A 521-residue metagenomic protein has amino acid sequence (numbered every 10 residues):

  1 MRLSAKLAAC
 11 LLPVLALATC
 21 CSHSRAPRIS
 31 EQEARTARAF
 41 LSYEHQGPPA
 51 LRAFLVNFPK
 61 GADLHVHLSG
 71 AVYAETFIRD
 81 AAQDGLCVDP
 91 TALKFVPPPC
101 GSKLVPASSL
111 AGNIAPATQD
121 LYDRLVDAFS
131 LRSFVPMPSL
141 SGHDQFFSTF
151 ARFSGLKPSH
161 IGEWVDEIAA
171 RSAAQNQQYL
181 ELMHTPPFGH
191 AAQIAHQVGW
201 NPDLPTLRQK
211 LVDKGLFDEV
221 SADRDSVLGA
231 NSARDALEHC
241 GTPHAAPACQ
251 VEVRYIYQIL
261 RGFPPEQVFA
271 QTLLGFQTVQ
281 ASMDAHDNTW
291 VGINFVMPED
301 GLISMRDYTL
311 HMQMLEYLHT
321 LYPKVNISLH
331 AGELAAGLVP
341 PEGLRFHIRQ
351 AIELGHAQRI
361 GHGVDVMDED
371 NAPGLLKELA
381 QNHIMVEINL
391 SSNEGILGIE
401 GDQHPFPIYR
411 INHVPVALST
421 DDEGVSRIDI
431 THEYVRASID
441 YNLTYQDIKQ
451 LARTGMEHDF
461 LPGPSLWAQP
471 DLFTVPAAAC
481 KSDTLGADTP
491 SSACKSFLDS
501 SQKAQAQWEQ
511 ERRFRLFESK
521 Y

Functional and structural regions predicted by a protein language model:
M1-C10: Bacterial N-terminal signal peptides that target proteins for export
R2, L17-C20: Long, low-complexity, intrinsically disordered N-terminal extensions of eukaryotic proteins, enriched
A9-A18: Bacterial N-terminal signal peptides
C21-Y521: Metal-cofactor-binding active-site regions of metalloenzymes
